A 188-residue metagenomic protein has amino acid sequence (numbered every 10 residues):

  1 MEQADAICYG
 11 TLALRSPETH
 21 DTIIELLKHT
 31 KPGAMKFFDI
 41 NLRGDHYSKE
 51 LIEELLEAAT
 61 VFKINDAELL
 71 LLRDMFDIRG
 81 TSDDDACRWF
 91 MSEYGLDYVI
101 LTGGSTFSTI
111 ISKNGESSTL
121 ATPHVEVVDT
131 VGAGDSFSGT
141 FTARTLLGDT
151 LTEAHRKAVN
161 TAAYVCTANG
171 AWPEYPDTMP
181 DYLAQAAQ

Functional and structural regions predicted by a protein language model:
M1-Q3, K49, L56, E93 (+1 more regions): Alpha-helix termination/capping residues and helix-transition junctions
M1-T11, P32, Y182-Q188: Conserved N-terminal subdomain of the carbohydrate kinase-like
A4, R15-P17, R43-D45, E50 (+6 more regions): Surface-exposed loop/turn and secondary-structure junction residues enriched for glycine/proline
A6, T11-D85, T106-F107: Conserved beta-alpha-beta core of the PfkB/ribokinase-like small-molecule kinase fold
F76, G80-Q188: Conserved phosphate-binding/catalytic region of the ribokinase-like
